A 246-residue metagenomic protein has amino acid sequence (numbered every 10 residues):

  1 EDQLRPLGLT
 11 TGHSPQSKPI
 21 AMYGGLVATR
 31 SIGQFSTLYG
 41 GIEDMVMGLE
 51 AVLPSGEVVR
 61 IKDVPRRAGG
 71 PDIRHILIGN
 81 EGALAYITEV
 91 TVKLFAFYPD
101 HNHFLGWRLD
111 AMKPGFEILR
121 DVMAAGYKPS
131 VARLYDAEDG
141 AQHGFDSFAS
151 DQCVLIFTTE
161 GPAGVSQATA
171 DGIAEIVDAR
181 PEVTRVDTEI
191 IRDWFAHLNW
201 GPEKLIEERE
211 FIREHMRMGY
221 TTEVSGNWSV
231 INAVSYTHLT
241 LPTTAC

Functional and structural regions predicted by a protein language model:
E1-R133: FAD-binding subdomain of flavoenzyme oxidoreductases
R5-G8, I32, I156, F195-H197 (+2 more regions): Non-transmembrane, interaction-prone segments in cytosolic or luminal domains
P15, L241-P242: Proline-centered helix-kink/hinge sites
F35, P242-T243: Intrinsically disordered, low-complexity segments enriched in polar/charged small residues
V92, A96, G106-L239: C-terminal substrate-recognition/cap domain of FAD-linked oxidoreductases
H238, T244-C246: Single conserved hydrophobic/aromatic residue that forms the stacking wall/gate of nucleotide- or nucleobase-binding
